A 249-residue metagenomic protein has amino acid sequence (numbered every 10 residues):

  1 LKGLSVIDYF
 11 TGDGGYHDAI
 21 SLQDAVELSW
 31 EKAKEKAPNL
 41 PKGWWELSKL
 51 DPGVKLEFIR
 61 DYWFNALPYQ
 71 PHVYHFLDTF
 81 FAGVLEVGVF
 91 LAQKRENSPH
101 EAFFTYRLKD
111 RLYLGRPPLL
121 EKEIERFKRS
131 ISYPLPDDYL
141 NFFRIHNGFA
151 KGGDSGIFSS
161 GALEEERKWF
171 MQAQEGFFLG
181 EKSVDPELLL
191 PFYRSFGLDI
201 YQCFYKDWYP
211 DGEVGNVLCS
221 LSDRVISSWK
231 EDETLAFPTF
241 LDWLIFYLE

Functional and structural regions predicted by a protein language model:
L1-Y106: Membrane topogenic helices and adjacent juxtamembrane segments
S5, H72, E123-R126, D138 (+1 more regions): Exposed alpha-helical structural elements
D8-T11, T79, V84, Y106 (+6 more regions): Compositionally biased, low-complexity repeat tracts
A19, Q23-V54, F58-I59, L112-R116 (+1 more regions): Long, low-complexity, intrinsically disordered segments enriched in glycines and aromatic residues
P68-H75, S130, P134, L235: Alpha-helix boundary/N-cap detector
L77-V84, G88, F127, I131 (+1 more regions): Hydrophobic, Leu/Ile/Phe/Ala-enriched alpha-helical segments that form helix-helix packing faces
R95-S159: Extracellular-facing segments of soluble proteins and assemblies that are Gly/Ser/Thr-biased and enriched in aromatics
